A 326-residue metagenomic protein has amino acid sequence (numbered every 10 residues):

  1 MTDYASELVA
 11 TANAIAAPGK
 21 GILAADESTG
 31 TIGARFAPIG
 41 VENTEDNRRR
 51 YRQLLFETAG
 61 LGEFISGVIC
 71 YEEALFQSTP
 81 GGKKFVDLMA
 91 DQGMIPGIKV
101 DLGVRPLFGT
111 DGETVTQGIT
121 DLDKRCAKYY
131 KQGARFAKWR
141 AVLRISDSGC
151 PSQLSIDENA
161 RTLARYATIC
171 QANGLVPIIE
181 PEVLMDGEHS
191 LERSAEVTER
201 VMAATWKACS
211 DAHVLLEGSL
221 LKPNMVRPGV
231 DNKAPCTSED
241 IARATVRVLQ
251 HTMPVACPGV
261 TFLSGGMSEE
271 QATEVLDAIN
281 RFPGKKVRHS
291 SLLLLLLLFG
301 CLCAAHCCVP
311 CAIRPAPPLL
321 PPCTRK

Functional and structural regions predicted by a protein language model:
M1-Q132, I145, A234, S238 (+5 more regions): Alpha/beta catalytic barrel-like cores
T44, W139, I179, L221 (+1 more regions): Conserved, mostly hydrophobic/aromatic
E73, V142-R144, E180-L184, N224-V226 (+1 more regions): An acidic- and aromatic-residue-enriched active-site/binding cleft used to recognize and process polar
I95, V176, G218-L220: Proline-centered loop/turn at the N-terminus of a beta-strand
T120-D211: Helix-rich catalytic cores of soluble enzyme domains
M185-A256: Catalytic core of soluble alpha/beta enzymes
R314-P318: N-terminal polybasic/positive-inside topogenic patches
L319-C323: Short, intrinsically disordered C-terminal tails of secreted or membrane-associated proteins
